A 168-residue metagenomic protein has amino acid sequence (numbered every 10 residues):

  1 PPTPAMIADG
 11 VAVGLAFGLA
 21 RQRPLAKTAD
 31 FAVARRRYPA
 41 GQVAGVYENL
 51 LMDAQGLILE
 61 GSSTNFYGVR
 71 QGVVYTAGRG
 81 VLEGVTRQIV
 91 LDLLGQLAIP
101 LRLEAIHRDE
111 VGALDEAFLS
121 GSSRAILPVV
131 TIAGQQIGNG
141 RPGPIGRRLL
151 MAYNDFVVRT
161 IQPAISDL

Functional and structural regions predicted by a protein language model:
P1-L168: Helix-start/capping segments and mature chain N-termini
